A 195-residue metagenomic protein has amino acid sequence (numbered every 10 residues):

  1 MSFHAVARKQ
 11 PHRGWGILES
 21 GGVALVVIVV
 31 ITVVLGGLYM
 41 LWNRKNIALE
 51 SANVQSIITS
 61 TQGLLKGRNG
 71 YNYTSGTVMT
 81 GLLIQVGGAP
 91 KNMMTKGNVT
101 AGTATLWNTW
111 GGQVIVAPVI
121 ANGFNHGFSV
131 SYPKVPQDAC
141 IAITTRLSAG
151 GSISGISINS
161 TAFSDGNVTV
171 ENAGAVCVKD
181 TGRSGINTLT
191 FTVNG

Functional and structural regions predicted by a protein language model:
M1-N46, E50: N-terminal single-pass transmembrane signal-anchor helix
T32, Y39-V78, L82: Membrane-proximal N-terminal amphipathic helix
G37, S56, A139-A142: Generic detector of isolated residues embedded in canonical secondary-structure elements
G67-G195: Periplasmic/extracellular, small/polar-rich flexible segments of pilin-like filament-forming proteins
